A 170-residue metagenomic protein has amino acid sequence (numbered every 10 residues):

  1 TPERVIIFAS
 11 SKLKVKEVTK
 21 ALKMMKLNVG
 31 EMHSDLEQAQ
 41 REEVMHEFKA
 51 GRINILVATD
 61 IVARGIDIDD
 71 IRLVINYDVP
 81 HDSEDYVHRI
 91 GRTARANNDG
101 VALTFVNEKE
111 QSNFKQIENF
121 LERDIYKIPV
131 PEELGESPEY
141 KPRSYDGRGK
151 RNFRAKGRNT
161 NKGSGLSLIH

Functional and structural regions predicted by a protein language model:
T1-P138: Conserved helicase RecA-like core
K16, D146-G163: Short Lys/Arg-rich cationic patches that frequently serve as NLS/NoLS or arginine-rich RNA/DNA-binding motifs
P131-F153: Intrinsically disordered, low-complexity mixed-charge segments
I169-H170: Conserved small/polar residues in nucleotide/adenosyl-binding loops
